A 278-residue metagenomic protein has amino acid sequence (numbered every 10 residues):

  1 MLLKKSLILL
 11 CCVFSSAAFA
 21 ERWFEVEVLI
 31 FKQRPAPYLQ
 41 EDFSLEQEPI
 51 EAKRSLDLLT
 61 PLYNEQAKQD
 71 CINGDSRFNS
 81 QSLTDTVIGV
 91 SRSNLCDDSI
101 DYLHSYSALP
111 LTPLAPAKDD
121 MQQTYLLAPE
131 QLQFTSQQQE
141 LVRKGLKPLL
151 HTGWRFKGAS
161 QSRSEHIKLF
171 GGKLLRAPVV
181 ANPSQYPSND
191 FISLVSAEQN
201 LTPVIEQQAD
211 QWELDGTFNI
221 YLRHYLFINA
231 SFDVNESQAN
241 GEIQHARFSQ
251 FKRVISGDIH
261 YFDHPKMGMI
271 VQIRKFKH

Functional and structural regions predicted by a protein language model:
M1, M121, M267-M269: Detector for methionine-enriched segments
M1-L7: Bacterial N-terminal signal peptides that target proteins for export
L9-L10, V271: Feature for long, exposed domains in two main contexts
V13-S16: N-terminal signal peptide c-region/cleavage motif recognized by signal peptidases
A20-A246: Extended, low-hydrophobicity segments enriched in charged/polar residues
Q250-H278: A cross-kingdom marker for long, charged
